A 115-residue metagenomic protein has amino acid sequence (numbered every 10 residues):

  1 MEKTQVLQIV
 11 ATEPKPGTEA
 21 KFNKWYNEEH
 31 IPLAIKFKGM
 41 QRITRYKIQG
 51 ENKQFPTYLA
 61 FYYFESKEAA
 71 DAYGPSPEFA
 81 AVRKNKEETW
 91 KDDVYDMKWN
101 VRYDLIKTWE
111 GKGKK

Functional and structural regions predicted by a protein language model:
M1-K115: Macromolecular interaction modules
